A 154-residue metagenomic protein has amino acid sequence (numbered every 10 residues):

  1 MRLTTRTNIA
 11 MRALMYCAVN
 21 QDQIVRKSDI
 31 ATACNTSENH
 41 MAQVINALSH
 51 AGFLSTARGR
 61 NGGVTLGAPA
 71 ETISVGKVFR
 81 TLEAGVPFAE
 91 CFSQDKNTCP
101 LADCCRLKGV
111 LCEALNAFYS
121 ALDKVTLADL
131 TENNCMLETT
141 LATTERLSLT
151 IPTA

Functional and structural regions predicted by a protein language model:
L3-T36, T65: N-terminal helix-turn-helix DNA-binding core of bacterial DNA-binding proteins
L14, I45-N46: Short, hydrophobic-biased segments on the C-terminal half of alpha helices that form "recognition helices"
N39: Key DNA-contact positions within bacterial/archaeal DNA-binding proteins
G52-G67: Beta-hairpin "wing" of winged helix-turn-helix
A70-Q94, L107-N116: Conserved segment of winged-helix/HTH DNA-binding domains
S93-A154: C-terminal regulatory/oligomerization modules of transcriptional regulators
